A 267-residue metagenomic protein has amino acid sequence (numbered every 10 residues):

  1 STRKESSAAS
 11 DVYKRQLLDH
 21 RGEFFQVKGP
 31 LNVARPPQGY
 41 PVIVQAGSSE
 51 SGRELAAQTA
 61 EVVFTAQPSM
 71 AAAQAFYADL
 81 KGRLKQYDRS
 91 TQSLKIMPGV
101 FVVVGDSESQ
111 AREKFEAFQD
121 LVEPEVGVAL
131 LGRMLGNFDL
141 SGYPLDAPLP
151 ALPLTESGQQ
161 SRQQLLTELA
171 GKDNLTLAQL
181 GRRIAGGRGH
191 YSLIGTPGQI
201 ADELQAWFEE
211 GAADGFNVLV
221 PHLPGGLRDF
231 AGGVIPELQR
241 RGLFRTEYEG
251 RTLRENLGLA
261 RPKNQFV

Functional and structural regions predicted by a protein language model:
T2-A9, Y13: Single conserved hydrophobic/aromatic residue that forms the stacking wall/gate of nucleotide- or nucleobase-binding
R15, R21-G22, N32-R35: Short Gly/Pro-enriched turn/cap motifs at secondary-structure boundaries
K28-V267: C-terminal amphipathic alpha-helical "assembly" element that mediates oligomerization/partner interfaces or acts as
